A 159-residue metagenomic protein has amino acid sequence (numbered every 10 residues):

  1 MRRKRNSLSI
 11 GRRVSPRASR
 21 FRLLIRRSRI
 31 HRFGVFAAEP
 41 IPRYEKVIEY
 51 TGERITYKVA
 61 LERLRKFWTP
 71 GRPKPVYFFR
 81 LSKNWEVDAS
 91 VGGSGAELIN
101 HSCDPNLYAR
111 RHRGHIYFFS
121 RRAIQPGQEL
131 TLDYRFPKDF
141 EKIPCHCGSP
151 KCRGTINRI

Functional and structural regions predicted by a protein language model:
M1-F21, R29, Q125, I143 (+1 more regions): Non-catalytic accessory regions of eukaryotic chromatin regulators
I10-A109: Catalytic cores of histone-lysine modification enzymes
S102-I159: C-terminal SET catalytic tail plus cysteine-rich post-SET Zn-binding segment of SAM-dependent SET-domain
